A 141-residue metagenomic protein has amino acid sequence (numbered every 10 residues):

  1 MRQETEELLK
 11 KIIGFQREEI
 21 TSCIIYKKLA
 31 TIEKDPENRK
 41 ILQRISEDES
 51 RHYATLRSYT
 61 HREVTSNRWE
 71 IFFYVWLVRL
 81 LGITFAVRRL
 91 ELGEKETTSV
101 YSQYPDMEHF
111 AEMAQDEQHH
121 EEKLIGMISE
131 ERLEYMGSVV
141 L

Functional and structural regions predicted by a protein language model:
M1-L141: Non-heme di-metal
